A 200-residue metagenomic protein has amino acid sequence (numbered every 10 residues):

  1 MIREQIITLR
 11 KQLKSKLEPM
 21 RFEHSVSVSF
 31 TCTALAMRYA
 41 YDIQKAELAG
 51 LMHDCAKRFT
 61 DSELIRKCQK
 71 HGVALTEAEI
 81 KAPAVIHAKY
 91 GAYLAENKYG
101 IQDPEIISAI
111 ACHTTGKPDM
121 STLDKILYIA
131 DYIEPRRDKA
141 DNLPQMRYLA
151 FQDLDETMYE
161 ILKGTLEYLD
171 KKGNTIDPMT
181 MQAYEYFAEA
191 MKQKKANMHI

Functional and structural regions predicted by a protein language model:
R3-E4, G164, H199-I200: Non-catalytic terminal extensions that flank enzyme cores
T8-S15, R38-E160, K194: Divalent metal-dependent catalytic cores for phosphoryl transfer on phosphate-bearing substrates
P19-R21: A short, charge-rich alpha-helical start-of-domain segment used by transcription regulators
E156-K172: Long, amphipathic alpha-helical surface segments
E167-I200: Charged phosphate-binding loop/patch that engages nucleotide di/tri-phosphates or the phosphate backbone of nucleic
